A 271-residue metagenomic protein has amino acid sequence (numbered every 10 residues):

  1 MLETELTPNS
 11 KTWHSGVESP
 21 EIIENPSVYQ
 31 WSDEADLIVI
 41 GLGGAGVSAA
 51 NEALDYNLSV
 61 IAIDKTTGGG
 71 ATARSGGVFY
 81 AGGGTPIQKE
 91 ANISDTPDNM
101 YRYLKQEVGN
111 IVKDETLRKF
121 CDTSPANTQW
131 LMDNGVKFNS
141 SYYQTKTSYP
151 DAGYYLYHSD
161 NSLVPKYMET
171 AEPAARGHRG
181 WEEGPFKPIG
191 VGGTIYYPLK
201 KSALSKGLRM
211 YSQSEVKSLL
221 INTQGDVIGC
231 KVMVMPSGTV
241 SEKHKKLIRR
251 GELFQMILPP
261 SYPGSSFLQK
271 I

Functional and structural regions predicted by a protein language model:
M1-L37, D55, S265-F267: Extreme N-terminal leader/targeting segments of oxidoreductases
E5, N9, H14-E18, K119-I271: Conserved redox-cofactor binding core of oxidoreductases
E24-S27, V47, Y196: A generic local structural motif
A35-A62: N-terminal Rossmann-like FAD-binding beta1-loop-alpha1 element of flavoenzymes
G43, T66-G69, V216-S218: Acidic, glycine-rich active-site loops and adjacent beta-strand->loop/helix elements that engage anionic groups
A49, T72-A73, A91, I221 (+1 more regions): Short glycine-/acidic-enriched loop or helix-start segments at secondary-structure transitions that form or flank
D55-G76: Glycine-rich FAD pyrophosphate-binding loop
A81-F120, M132: Glycine-rich active-site loop/strand segments that organize a redox cofactor
